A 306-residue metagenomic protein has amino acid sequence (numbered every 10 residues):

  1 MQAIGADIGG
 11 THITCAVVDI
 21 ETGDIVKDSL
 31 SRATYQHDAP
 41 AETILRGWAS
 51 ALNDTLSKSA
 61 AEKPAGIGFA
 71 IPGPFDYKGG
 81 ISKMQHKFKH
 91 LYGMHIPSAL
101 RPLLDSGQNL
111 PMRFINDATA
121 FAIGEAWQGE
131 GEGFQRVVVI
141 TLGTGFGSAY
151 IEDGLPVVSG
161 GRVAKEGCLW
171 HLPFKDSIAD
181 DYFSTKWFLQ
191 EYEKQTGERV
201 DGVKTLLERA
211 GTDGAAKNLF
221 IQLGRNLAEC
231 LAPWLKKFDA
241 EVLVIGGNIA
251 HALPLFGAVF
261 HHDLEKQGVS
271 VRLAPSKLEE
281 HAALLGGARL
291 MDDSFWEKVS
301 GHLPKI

Functional and structural regions predicted by a protein language model:
M1-G66, D76-G79, R101-L110, W127-R136 (+2 more regions): ATP-binding/phosphotransfer module of carbohydrate and carboxylate kinases, centering on a glycine-rich
D7, G68-P72, I115, V139-G145 (+1 more regions): Short beta-strand segments
R32-Y35, H90, V163-E166: A short acidic/small-residue loop/turn micro-motif
G80-G93: A charged helix-plus-loop insertion that forms the helical arch/lid used to bind and gate nucleic-acid substrates
P111-D117: General beta-strand structural signal in soluble alpha/beta enzymes
A120-W127, G147-Y150: Adenylate-forming
G145-G154, G286: Active-site PLP attachment segment
L155-V163: Short, acidic (Asp/Glu-rich) active-site segment that either coordinates a divalent metal cofactor
